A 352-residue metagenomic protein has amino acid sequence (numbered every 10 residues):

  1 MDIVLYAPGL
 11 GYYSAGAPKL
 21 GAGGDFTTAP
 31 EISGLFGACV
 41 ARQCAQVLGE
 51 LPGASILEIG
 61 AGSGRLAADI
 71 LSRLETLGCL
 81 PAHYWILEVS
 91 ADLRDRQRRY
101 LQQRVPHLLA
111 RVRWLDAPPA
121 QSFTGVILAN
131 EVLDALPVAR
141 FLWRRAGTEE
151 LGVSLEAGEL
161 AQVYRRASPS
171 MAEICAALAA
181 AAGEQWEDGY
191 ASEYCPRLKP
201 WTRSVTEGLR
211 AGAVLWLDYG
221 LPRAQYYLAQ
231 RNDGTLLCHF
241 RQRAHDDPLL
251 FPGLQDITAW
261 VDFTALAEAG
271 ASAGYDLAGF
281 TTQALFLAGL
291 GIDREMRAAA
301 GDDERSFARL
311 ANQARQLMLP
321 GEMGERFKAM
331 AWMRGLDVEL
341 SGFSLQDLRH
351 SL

Functional and structural regions predicted by a protein language model:
M1-I59, S63-F123, F141, L285-A288 (+3 more regions): Rossmann-like AdoMet
F36, I127, D218: Conserved RecA-like P-loop NTPase ATPase core
L51, W85, L108, A117-S122 (+9 more regions): Hydrophobic/basic alpha-helical segments enriched in Actinobacteria
R94, L136-P137, A224: Conserved protein kinase catalytic core
P118-R145, A191-P196, P200, S204-L215: A short SAM/SAH-binding and catalytic strip from SAM-dependent methyltransferases
V126-A176, A229-H239: A mobile, often basic/glycine-rich helix-loop segment that functions as the active-site lid/recognition loop
C175-L352: Long, Lys/Arg- and hydrophobic-enriched amphipathic alpha-helices
